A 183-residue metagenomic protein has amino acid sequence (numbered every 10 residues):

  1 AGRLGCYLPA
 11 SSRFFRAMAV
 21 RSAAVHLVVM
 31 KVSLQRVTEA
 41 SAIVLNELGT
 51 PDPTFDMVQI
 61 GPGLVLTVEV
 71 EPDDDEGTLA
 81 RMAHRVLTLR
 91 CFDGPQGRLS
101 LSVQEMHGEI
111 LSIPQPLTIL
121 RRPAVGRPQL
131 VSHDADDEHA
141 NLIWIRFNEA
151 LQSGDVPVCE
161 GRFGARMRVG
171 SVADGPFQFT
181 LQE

Functional and structural regions predicted by a protein language model:
A1, P9-A10: Intrinsically disordered, low-complexity segments enriched in serine/proline and basic residues
S11-S12, S22: Serine residues within intrinsically disordered or low-complexity segments
M18-A24: Eukaryotic N-terminal low-complexity, Ser/Thr- and Lys/Arg-rich leader segments that predominantly function as
V29-V125, L142-E183: N-terminal, polar/charged subdomain of small-to-medium soluble alpha/beta proteins
P123-D136: A charged helix-plus-loop insertion that forms the helical arch/lid used to bind and gate nucleic-acid substrates
H133-I145: Gly/Ser/Thr-rich active-site loops/lids in small-molecule metabolic enzymes that frequently grip phosphoryl groups
